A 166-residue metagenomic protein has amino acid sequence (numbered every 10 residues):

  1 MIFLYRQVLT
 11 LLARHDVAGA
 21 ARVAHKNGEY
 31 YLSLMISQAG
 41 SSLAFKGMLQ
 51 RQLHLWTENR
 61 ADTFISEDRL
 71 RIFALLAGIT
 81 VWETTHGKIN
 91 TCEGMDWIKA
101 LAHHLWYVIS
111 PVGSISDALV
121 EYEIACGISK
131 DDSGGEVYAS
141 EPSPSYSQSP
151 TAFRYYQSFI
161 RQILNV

Functional and structural regions predicted by a protein language model:
I2-V166: Long all-alpha helical scaffold domains
